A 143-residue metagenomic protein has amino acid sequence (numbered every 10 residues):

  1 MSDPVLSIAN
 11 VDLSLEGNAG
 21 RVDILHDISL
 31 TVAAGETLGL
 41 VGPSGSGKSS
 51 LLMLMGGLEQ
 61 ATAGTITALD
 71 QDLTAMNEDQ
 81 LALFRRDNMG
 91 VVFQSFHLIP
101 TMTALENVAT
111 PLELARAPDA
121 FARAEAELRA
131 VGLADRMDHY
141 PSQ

Functional and structural regions predicted by a protein language model:
S2-V5, S14-D27: A short, flexible loop at the N-terminus of ABC-type nucleotide-binding domains that lies
A19-V22, L73-G90, L114: ABC ATPase NBD coupling module
V41-P43: The feature captures the beta-strand-to-loop junction immediately N-terminal to the Walker
G56: Helix-to-loop junction immediately C-terminal to a conserved catalytic motif
G64-D72: Conserved ABC transporter NBD signature motif
Q71-D72, D119-R136: Conserved ABC ATPase "signature" region
M102-P111: Short coil-to-helix segment of the ABC ATPase nucleotide-binding domain corresponding to the Q-loop/switch region
H139-Q143: Conserved ABC ATPase signature
